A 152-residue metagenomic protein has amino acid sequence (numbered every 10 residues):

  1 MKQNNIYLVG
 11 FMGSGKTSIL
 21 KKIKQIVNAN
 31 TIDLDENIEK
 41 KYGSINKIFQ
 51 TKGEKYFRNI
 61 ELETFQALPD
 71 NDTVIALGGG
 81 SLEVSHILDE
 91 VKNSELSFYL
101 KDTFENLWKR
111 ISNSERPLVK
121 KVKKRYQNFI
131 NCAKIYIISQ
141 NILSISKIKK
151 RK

Functional and structural regions predicted by a protein language model:
M1-Q3, S18, K22, I26 (+1 more regions): NTP-dependent small-molecule kinase module
L8: Hydrophobic anchor at the beta1->P-loop junction of P-loop NTPases
F11: P-loop (Walker A) phosphate-binding loop of NTP-binding proteins
G15: Conserved glycine(s) of the Walker
N30-I32, E36-D89: ATP-dependent small-molecule kinase phosphotransfer cores that center on conserved nucleotide phosphate-binding segments
Y42, E61, P69, R110-I111 (+2 more regions): Short, flexible helix/strand-to-coil boundary loops that buttress conserved ligand/catalytic motifs in alpha/beta
G78-L82, T103-E105, K149: Short glycine-rich anion-binding loops that position phosphate/pyrophosphate groups of nucleotides and phosphorylated
S94-I135: A glycine- and Lys/Arg-enriched "phosphate-lid" helix/loop adjacent to the NTP-binding pocket of small-molecule kinases
